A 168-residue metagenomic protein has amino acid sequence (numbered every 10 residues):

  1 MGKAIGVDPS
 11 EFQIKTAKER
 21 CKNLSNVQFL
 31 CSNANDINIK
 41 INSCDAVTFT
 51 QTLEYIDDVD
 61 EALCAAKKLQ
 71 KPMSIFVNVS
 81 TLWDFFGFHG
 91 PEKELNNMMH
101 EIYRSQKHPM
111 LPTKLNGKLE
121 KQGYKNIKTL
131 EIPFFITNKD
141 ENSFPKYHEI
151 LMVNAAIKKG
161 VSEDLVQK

Functional and structural regions predicted by a protein language model:
M1-I37: Class I SAM-dependent methyltransferase SAM/SAH-binding core
G2, S43, M73-S74: Surface-exposed loop/turn positions
N35-V47: A short acidic, Gly/Pro-enriched loop at the edge of an enzyme's catalytic core that lines a small-molecule cofactor
D45-D58: A short SAM/SAH-binding and catalytic strip from SAM-dependent methyltransferases
D60-I75: A short glycine-rich, Lys/Arg-flanked "PGG" loop and its adjoining helix->strand segment in the class I
I75-D140, N154-K158: Conserved catalytic/acceptor-binding region of the Class I
D140, Y147-K168: Rossmann-like AdoMet/SAM-dependent catalytic core
